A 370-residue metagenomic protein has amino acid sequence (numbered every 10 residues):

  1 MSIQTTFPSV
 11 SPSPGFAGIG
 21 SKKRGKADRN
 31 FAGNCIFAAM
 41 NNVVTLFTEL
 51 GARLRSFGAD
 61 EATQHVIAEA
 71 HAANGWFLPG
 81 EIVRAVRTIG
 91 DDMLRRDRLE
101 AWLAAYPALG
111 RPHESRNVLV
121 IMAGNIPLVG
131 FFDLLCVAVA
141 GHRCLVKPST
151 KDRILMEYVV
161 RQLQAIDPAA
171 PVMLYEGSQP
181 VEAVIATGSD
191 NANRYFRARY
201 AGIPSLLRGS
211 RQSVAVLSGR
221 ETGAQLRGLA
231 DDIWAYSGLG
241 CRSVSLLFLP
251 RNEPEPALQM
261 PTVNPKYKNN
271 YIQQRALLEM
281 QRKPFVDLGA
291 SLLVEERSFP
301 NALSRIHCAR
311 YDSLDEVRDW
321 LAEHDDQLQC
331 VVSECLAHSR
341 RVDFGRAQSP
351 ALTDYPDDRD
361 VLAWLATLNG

Functional and structural regions predicted by a protein language model:
S2, A140-L145, E176-V181: Short, surface-exposed connector motifs at secondary-structure boundaries
S2-P8, G18-L119, A309, L314 (+2 more regions): N-terminal Rossmann-like NAD(P)+-binding subdomain of aldehyde/semialdehyde dehydrogenases
W102-Q164: Conserved small-residue-rich beta-alpha loop and adjacent elements that most often cradle the phosphate/pyrophosphate
A105-M122, A169, Y175-P180, D190 (+2 more regions): Donor nucleotide-activated moiety binding/catalytic core segment of transferases that use nucleotide-activated donors
N117, I166-E253, A351-N369: Conserved NAD(P)+-binding/catalytic subdomain of aldehyde/semialdehyde dehydrogenases
M156-V159, F196, L258: Hydrophobic packing residues within well-ordered alpha-helices of enzyme cores
Y236-G370: NAD(P)-dependent aldehyde/semialdehyde dehydrogenase
